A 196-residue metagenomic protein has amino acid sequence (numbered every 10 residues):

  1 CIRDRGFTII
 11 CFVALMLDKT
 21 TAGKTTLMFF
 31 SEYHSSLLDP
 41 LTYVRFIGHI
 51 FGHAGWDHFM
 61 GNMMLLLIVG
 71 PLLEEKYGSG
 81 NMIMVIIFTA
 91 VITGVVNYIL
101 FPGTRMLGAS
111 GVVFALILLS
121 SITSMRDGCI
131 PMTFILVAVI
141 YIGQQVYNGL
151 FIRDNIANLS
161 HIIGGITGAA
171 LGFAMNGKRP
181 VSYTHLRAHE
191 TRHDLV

Functional and structural regions predicted by a protein language model:
C1-I2, A188-T191, L195-V196: Short, small-residue-biased leader/transition segments that mark boundaries at the very start of proteins
R3-Y183, R187: A detector for small-residue-rich transmembrane helices and their helix-helix packing motifs
